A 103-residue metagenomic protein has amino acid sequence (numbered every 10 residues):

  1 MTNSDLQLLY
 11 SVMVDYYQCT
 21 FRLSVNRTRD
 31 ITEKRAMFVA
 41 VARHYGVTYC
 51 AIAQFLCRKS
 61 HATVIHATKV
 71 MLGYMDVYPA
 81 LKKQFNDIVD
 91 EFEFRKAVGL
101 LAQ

Functional and structural regions predicted by a protein language model:
T2-N3, T28-T32, Y78: Conserved phosphate/pyrophosphate-binding and hydrolysis machinery centered on Walker-type P-loop NTPases, extending
L8-A36, K59: Short, Lys/Arg-enriched anionic-surface-contact patches
I31-V47: Short, amphipathic alpha-helical "recognition" segments used to contact nucleic acids or chromatin
G46, C57-R58: Central "turn" residue of the DNA-binding helix-turn-helix
A51-L56: Short alpha-helical "recognition helix" segments of helix-turn-helix
K59, V70-Q103: Intrinsically disordered, low-complexity basic tails/linkers immediately adjacent to helix-turn-helix/homeobox/MYB/SANT
S60-V64: Helix-turn-helix DNA-binding helix
